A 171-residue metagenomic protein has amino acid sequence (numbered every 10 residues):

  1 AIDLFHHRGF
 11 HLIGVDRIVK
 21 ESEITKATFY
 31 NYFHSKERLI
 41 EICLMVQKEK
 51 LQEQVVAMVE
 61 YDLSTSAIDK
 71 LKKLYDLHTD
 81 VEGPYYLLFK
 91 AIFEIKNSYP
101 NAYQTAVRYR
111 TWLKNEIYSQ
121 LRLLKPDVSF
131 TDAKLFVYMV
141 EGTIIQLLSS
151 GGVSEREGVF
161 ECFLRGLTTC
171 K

Functional and structural regions predicted by a protein language model:
A1-F5, H78: Short hydrophobic clusters on alpha-helical segments that form packing/core surfaces in small helical domains
A1-I2, I18, C43-L51, V55 (+1 more regions): Generic hydrophobic, amphipathic alpha-helix propensity
L4-R38, I42: Helix-turn-helix
V15, E37, E41, M45 (+7 more regions): Short, structured helix-loop boundary elements
F33, A91-Y99: Short helix-capping/turn signature of helix-turn-helix
I42, V56-G83, F136: Hydrophobic alpha-helical connector segments
E49-V55, V81-P84, P100-K134, E161: Amphipathic alpha-helical packing segments from all-alpha helical-bundle domains
K90, R122-R165: Hydrophobic/aromatic-rich alpha-helical bundle segments in the mid-to-C-terminal region
